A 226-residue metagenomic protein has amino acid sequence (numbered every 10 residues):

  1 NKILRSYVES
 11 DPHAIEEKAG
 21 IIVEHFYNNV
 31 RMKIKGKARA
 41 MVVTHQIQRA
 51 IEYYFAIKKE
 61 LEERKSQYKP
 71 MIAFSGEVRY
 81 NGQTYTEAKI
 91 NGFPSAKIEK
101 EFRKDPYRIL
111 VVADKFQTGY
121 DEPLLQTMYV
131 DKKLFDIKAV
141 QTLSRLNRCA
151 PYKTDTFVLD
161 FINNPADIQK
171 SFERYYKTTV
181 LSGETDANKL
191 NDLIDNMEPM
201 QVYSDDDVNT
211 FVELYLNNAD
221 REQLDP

Functional and structural regions predicted by a protein language model:
N1-P226: RecA-like P-loop NTPase motor core of helicase/translocase proteins
